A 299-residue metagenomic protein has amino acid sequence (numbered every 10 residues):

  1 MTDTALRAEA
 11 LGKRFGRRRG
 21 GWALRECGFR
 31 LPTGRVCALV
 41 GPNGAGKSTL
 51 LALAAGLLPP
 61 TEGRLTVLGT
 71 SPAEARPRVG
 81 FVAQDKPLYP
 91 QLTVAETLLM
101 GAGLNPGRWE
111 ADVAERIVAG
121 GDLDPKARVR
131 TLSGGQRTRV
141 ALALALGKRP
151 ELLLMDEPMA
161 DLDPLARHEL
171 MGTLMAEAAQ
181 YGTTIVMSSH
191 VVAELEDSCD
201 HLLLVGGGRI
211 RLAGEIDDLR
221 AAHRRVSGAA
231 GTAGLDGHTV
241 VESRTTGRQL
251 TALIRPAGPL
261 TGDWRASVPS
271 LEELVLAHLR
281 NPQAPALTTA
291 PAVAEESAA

Functional and structural regions predicted by a protein language model:
L6, L24-E26: Conserved structural motif at the start of ABC-family nucleotide-binding domains
V40-P42: The feature captures the beta-strand-to-loop junction immediately N-terminal to the Walker
A55: Helix-to-loop junction immediately C-terminal to a conserved catalytic motif
E62-A75: Conserved ABC transporter NBD signature motif
D85-V140: ABC-family P-loop ATPase nucleotide-binding domains
L153-E157, L162: Catalytic Walker B motif of ABC-type/P-loop ATPase nucleotide-binding domains
H168-I254: ABC transporter nucleotide-binding domain
